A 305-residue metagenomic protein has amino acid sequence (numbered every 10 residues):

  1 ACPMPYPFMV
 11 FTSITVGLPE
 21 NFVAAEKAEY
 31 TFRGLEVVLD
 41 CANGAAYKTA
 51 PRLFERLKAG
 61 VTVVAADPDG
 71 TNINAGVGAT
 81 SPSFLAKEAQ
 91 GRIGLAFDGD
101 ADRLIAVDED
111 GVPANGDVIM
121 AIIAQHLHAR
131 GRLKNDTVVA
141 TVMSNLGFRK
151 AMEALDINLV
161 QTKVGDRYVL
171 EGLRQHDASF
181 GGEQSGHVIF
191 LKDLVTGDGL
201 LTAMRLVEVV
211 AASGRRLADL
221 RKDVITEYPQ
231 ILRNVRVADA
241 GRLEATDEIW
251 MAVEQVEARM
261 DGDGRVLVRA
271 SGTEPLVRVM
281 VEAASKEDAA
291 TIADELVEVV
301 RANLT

Functional and structural regions predicted by a protein language model:
A1, V10-Q90: Gly/Ser/Thr-enriched, mixed-charge loops and adjacent short helices that form phosphate/oxyanion-binding elements
L39, V63-A65, A96-F97, A106 (+4 more regions): General beta-strand structural signal in soluble alpha/beta enzymes
A42-Y47, A101-D102, S144-L146, S285-E287: Gly/Ser/Thr-rich loops at beta-strand to alpha-helix junctions that form or flank small-molecule/cofactor-binding
K48-R52, N74-V77, I105-D110, V118 (+3 more regions): Short acidic, glycine/serine/threonine-rich loops at helix termini
P82, K87-T141, L146-D156: Replace "Mg2+/Mn2+-dependent" with "divalent metal-dependent
I93, R130-T305: Phosphate-binding and adjacent anionic-ligand microenvironments
